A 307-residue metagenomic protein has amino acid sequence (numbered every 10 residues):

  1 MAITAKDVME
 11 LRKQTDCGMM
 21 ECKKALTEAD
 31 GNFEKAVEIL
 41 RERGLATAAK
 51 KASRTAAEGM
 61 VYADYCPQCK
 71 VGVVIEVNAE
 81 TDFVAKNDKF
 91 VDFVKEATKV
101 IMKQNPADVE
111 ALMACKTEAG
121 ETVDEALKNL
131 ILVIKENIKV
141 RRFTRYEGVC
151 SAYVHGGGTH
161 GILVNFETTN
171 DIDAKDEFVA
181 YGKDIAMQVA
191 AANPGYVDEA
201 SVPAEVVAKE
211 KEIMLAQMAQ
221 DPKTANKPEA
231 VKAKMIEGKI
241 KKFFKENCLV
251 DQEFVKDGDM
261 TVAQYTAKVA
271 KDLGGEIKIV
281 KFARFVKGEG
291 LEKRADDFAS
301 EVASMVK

Functional and structural regions predicted by a protein language model:
A2-K307: N-terminal assembly/interaction segments in proteins that build large macromolecular machines
